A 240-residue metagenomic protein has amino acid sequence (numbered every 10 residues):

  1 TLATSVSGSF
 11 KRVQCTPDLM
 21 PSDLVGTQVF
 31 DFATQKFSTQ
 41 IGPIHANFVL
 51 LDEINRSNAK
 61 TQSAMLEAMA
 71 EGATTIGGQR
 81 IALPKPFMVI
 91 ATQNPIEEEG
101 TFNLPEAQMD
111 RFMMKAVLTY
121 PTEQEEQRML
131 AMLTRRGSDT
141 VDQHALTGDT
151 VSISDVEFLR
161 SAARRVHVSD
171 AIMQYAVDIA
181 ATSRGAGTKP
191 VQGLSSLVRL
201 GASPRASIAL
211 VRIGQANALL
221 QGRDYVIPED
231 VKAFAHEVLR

Functional and structural regions predicted by a protein language model:
T1-T16: Walker A/P-loop
L2, V6, Q28, A68-M69 (+4 more regions): Hydrophobic aliphatic residues
G8, M20-Q35: Conserved NTP-binding/hydrolysis module of P-loop NTPases
G8-K11, A33-F37, A73-G77, G187-G193: Active-site phosphate-binding and catalytic loops of NTP-dependent enzymes
F30-L50: Conserved alpha-helical scaffold flanking the Walker A/P-loop in AAA+ ATPase domains
D31-K36, S57, M69-V166, Q215-N217: Canonical AAA+ ATPase core
D52-E53, A64: Walker B catalytic acidic pair
S138-R240: Basic, amphipathic alpha-helical bundle interface domains used for macromolecular binding and assembly
